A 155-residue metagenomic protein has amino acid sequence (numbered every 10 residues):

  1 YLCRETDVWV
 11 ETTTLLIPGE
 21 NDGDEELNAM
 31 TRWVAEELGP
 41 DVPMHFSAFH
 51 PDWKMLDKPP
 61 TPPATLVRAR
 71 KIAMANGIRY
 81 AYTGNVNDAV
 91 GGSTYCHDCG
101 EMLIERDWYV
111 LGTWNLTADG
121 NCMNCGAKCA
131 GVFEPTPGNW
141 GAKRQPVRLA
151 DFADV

Functional and structural regions predicted by a protein language model:
Y1-T61: Conserved AdoMet/S-adenosylmethionine-binding subsite of the radical SAM
L15-L16, V86-N87, Y109, P135: Residue-level "edge-of-site" marker
P51, A64-G91: C-terminal accessory region of radical SAM enzymes
C96-C99, C122-C125: Short cysteine-rich clusters marking metal-coordination/redox-active sites
M102, K128: Cys/His-rich metal-chelating microdomains
E105-R106, G131-V132: Short, non-ligating residues that shape and space the ligands of small metal-coordination modules and catalytic
D107-G120: Short linker/helix segments within small regulatory modules
P135-V155: Short, intrinsically disordered terminal segments enriched in charged and Pro/Gly residues
